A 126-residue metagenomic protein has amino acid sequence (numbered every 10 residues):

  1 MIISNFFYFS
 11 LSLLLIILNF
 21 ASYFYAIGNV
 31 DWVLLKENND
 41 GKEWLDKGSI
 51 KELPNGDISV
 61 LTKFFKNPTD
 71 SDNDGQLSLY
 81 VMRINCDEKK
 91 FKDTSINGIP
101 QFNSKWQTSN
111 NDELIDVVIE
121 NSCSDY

Functional and structural regions predicted by a protein language model:
M1-I2, L15-I16, A26: Generic short N-terminal amphipathic or hydrophobic helices
I2-L11: Bacterial N-terminal signal peptides that target proteins for export
S4-N5, L18-N19, F64: Serine/threonine-rich, low-complexity intrinsically disordered segments
S10-N19: Bacterial N-terminal signal peptides
F24-V81, N85-Y126: N-terminal secretory-pathway/extracellular module detecting exported/lumenal segments and adjacent signal-anchor/first
